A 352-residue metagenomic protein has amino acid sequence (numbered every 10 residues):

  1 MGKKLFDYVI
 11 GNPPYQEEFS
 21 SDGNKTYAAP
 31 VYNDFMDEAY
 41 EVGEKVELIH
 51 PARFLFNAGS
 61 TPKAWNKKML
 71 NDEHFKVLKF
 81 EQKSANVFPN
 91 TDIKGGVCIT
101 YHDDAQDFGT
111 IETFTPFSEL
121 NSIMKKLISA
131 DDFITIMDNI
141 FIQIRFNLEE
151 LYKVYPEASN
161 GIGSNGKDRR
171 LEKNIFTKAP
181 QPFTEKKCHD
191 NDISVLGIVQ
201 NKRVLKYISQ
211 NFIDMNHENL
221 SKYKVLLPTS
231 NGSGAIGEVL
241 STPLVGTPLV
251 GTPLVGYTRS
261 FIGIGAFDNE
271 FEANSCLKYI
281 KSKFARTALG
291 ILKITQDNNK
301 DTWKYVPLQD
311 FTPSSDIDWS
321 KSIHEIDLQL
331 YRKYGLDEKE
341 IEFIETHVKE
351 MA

Functional and structural regions predicted by a protein language model:
M1-G11, E17-D22: SAM-dependent nucleic-acid methyltransferase catalytic core
K4, S84-T258, G265-I317, K321-E338: C-terminal substrate-recognition regions of SAM-dependent nucleic acid methyltransferases
D7, E44, K224: Conserved acidic residues
V9-N12, E47-I49: Structural recognition of the conserved hydrophobic beta-strand(s) that form the central parallel beta-sheet of P-loop
E17-N86, I99-H102, C276: Conserved Class I SAM-dependent methyltransferase catalytic core
E18, L55-N57, S233-I236, M351: Flexible loop/turn segments at secondary-structure boundaries
P62-W65, K94-G95, M351: Short secondary-structure boundary/capping segments
K339-A352: Short, amphipathic C-terminal "tail helix"
